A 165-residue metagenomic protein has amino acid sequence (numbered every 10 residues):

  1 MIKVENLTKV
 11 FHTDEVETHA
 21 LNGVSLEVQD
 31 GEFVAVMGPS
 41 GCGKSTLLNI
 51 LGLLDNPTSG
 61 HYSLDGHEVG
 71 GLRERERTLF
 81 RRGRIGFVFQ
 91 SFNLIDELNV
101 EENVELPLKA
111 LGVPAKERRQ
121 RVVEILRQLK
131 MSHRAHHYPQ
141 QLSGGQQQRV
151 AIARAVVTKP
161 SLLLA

Functional and structural regions predicted by a protein language model:
M1-A165: ABC family nucleotide-binding domain
